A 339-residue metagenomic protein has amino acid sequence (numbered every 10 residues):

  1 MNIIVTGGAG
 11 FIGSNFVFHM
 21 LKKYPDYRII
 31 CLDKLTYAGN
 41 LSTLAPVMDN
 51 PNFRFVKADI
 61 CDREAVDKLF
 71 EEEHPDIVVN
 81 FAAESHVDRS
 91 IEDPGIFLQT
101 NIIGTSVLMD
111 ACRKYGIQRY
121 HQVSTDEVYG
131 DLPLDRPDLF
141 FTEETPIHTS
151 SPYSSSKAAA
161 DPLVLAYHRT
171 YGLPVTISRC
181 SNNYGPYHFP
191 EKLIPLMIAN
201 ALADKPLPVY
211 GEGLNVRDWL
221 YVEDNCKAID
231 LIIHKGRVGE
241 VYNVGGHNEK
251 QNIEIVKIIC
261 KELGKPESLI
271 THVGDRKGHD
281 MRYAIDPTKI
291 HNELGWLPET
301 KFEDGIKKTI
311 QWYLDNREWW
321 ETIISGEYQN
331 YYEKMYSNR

Functional and structural regions predicted by a protein language model:
M1-N183, K308, Y313-N316, T322-R339: N-terminal Rossmann-like NAD(P)+-binding domain of SDR-like oxidoreductases, especially those catalyzing
I12, A38-G39, E64, H188 (+2 more regions): Residues that form or flank phosphate/diphosphate-binding pockets in enzymes that use nucleotide phosphates
H19, I29, A58, P195 (+1 more regions): C-terminal substrate-binding subdomain of Rossmann-fold SDR/epimerase-dehydratase oxidoreductases
L41-L44, L132-D135, H188-E191, I255-V256 (+1 more regions): Short aromatic-enriched loop/helix-cap "lid" or pocket-rim segments at secondary-structure transitions that line
V47, D135-R136, P190-I198, G274: A glycine/serine/threonine-rich, flexible loop-to-helix segment that serves as the NAD(P) cofactor-binding "lid"
A65, I96, I103, P146 (+3 more regions): Residue-level recognition of oxygen-bearing side chains
P137, T149-S156, P186, P190-I194 (+1 more regions): The catalytic Tyr-centered alpha-helix of NAD(P)H-dependent dehydrogenases
A159, L163, Y167, M197 (+2 more regions): Hydrophobic alpha-helix immediately C-terminal to the catalytic Tyr-X-X-X-Lys motif of short-chain
